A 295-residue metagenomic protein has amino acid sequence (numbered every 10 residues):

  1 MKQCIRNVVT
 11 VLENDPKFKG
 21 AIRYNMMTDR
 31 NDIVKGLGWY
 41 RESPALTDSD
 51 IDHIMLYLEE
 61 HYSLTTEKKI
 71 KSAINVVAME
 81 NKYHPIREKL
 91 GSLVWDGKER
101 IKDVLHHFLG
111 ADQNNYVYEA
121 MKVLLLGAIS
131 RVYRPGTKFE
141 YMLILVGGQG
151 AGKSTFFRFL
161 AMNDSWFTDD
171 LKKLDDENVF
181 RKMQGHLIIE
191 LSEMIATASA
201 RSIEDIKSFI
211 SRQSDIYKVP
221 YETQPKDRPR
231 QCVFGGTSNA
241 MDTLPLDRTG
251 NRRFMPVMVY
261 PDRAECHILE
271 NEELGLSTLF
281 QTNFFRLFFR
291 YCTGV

Functional and structural regions predicted by a protein language model:
M1-E99, N115, E119: N-terminal nucleic-acid engagement/recognition segments and initiation subdomains in replication, restriction
V9, M55, R87, K153 (+2 more regions): Generic N-terminal initiation segments characterized by hydrophobic and/or small/turn-forming residues
T10, F18, T28, D32-K35 (+6 more regions): Low-complexity, compositionally biased segments
K17, A21-M26, D32-G38, H107-F108 (+8 more regions): Residue-level preference for alpha-helix termini and adjacent loops
E59-H84, K138, S165-D169, D175-I210 (+1 more regions): Feature primarily recognizes SF3-like P-loop helicase cores of small DNA viruses
I74-Q184: P-loop NTPase catalytic core of nucleic-acid-dependent motor ATPases
